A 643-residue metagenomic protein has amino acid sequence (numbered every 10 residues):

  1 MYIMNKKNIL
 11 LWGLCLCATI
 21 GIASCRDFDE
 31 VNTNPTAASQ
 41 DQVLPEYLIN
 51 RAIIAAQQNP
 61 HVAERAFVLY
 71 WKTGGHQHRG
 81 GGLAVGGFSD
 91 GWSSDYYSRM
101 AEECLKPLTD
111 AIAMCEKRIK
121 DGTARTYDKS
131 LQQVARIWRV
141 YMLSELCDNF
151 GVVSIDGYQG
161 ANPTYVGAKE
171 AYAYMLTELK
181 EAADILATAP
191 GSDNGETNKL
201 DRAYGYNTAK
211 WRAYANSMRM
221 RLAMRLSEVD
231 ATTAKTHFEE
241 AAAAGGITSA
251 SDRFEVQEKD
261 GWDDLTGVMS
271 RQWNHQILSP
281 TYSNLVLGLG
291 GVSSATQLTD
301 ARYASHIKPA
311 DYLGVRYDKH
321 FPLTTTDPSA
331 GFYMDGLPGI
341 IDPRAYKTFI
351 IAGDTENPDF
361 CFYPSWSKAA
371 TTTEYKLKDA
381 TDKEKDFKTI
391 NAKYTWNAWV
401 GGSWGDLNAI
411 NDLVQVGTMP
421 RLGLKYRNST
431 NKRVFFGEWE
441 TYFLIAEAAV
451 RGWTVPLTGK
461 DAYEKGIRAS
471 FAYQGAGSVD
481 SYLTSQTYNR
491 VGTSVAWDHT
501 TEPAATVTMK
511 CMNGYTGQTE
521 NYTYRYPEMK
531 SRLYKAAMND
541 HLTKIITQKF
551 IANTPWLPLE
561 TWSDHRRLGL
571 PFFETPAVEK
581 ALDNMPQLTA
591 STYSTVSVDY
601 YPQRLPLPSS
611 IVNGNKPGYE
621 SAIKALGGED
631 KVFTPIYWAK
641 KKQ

Functional and structural regions predicted by a protein language model:
M4-N8, T19-L48, V140, A345 (+1 more regions): Bacterial Sec-dependent N-terminal signal peptides
N8-L14: Sec-dependent signal peptide hydrophobic core
C25-K72, E356-N357, C361, L582-Q643: Membrane-proximal, proline-rich intrinsically disordered regions
E46-Q58, P343-D354, R468, K544-P555 (+2 more regions): Short, hydrophobic/amphipathic alpha-helical patches that form generic packing surfaces within helical domains
H61-Y70, V153, A234-K235, E560: Beta-strand acidic-aromatic groove motif in beta-rich domains, primarily in extracellular
Q77-Y473, M538-D540: Structured, solvent-exposed acidic/aromatic patches
R451-H565: C-terminal structural cap/anchor segments
P555-P576, A581-N584: Detector for C-terminal structural segments
